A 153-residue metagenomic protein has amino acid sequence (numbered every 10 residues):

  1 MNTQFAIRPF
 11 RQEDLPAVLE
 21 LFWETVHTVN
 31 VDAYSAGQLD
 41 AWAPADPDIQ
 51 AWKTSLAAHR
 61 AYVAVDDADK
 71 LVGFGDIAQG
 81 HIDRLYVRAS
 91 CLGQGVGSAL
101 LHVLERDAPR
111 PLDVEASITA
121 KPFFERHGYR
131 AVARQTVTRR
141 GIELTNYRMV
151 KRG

Functional and structural regions predicted by a protein language model:
M1-P16, G153: Conserved N-terminal entry element of GNAT/NAT acetyltransferase domains
L19, W23-Q50: Conserved GNAT-fold acetyl-CoA-binding loop/helix
P47-V63, H81: A short helix-loop-beta-strand connector motif used in the catalytic cores of GNAT acetyltransferases and, in some
H59-G73: Conserved beta-hairpin
H81-L92: A short, internal acetyl-CoA/4′-phosphopantetheine-binding micro-motif in the GNAT/acyltransferase core
G93-R106, R126: Conserved acetyl-CoA-binding loop-helix of GNAT-fold acetyltransferases
S98, I118-E143: Conserved active-site alpha-helix within GNAT-family acetyltransferase domains
D107-T119: Conserved GNAT acetyl-CoA-binding A-motif
